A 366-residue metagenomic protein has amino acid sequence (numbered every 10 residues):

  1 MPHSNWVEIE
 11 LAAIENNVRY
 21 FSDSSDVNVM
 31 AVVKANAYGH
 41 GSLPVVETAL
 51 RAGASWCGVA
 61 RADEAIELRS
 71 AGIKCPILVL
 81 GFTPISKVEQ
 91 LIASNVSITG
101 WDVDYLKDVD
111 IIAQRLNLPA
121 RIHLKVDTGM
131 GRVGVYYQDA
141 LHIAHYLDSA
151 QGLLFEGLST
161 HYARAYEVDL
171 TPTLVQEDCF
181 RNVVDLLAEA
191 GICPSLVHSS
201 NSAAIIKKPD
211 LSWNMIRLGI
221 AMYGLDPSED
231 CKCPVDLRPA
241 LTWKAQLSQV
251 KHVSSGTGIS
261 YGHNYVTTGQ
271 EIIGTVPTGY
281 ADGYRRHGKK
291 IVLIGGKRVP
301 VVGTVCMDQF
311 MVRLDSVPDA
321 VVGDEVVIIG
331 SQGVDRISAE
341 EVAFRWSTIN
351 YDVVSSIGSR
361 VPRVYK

Functional and structural regions predicted by a protein language model:
P2-E8, A13-E15, V27-H198: Active-site-proximal beta-alpha core segment in soluble small-molecule metabolic enzymes
P2-V18, D23, E64, T83-I85 (+4 more regions): Active-site anion/phosphate-binding pocket segments in diverse small-molecule metabolic enzymes
